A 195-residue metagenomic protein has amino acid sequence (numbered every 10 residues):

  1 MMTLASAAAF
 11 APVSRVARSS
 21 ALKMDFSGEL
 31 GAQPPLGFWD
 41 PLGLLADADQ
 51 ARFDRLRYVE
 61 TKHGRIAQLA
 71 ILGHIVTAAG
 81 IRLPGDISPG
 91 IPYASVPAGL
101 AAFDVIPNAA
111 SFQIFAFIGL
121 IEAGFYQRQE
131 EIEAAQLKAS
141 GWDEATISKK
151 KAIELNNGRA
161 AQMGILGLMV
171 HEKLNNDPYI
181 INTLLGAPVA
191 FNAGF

Functional and structural regions predicted by a protein language model:
M1-P12: Cleavable N-terminal signal peptides of Sec/SRP-targeted secreted and luminal proteins
A11-F195: Alpha-helical transmembrane segments and their helix-helix packing motifs
